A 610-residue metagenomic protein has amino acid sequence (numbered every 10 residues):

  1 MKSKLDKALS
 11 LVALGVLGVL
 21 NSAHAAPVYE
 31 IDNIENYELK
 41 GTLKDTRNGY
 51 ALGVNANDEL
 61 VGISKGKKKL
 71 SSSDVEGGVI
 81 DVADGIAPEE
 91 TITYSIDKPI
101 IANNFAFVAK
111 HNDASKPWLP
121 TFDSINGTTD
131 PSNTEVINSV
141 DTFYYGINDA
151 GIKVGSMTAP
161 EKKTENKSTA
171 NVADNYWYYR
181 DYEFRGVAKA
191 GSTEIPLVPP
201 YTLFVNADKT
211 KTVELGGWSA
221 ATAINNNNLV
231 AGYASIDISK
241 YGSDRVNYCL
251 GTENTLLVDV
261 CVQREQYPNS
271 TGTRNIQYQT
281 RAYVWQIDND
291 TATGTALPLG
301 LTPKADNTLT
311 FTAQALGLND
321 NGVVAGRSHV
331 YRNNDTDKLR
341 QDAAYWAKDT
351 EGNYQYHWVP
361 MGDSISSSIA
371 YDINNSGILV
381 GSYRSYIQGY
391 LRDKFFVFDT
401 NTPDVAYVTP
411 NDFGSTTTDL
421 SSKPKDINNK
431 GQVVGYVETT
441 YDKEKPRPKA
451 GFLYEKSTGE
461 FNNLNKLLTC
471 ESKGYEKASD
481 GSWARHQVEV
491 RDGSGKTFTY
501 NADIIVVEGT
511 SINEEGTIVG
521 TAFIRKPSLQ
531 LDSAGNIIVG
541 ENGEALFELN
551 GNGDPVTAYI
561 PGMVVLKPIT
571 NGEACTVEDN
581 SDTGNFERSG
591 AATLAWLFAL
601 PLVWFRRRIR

Functional and structural regions predicted by a protein language model:
M1-S10, S589-T593: Bacterial N-terminal signal peptides that target proteins for export
K4, V19-N21, F605: Generic signature of intrinsically disordered, low-complexity, basic-rich segments and short cationic peptides
S10-V19, P601: Bacterial N-terminal signal peptides
H24-L594, R606: Residue-level hotspots at or immediately adjacent to binding/recognition sites across diverse folds
A595-L600: C-terminal single-pass transmembrane alpha-helix
L602-R610: C-terminal membrane-anchoring or membrane-association module
